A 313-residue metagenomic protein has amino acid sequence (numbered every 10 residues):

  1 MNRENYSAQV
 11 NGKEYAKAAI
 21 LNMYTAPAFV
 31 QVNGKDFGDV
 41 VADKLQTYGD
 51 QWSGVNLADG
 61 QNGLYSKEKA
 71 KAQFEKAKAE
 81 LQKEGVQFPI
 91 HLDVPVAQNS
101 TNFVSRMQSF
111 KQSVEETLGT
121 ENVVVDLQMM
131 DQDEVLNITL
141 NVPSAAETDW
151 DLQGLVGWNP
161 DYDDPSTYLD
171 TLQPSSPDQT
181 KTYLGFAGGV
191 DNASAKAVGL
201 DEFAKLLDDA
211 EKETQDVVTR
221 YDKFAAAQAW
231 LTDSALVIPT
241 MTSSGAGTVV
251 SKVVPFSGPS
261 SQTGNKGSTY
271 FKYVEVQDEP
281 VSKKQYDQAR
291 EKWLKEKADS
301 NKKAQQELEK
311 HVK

Functional and structural regions predicted by a protein language model:
M1-N2, Q9-N11, V104-Q108, D164-Y168 (+1 more regions): Short, solvent-exposed loop/turn and secondary-structure capping segments
M1-T47, A58-Q61, F88-T101, T214-D233: Alpha-helical secondary-structure segments
N5-S7, F29-Q31, Q98-N102, Q132 (+2 more regions): Solvent-exposed loop/turn segments at secondary-structure junctions within structured extracellular/periplasmic domains
A8, P27-E68, Q82-Q87, L140-A146 (+2 more regions): Short, solvent-exposed loop/beta-turn-alpha elements that line the ligand-binding surface or hinge of extracytoplasmic
G49-P160, K297: Ligand/substrate-recognition segments at binding pockets and active sites
Y65, K69-K76, N102-S113, E134 (+5 more regions): Extracytoplasmic/secreted proteins, especially bacterial periplasmic and envelope-associated proteins
K76-Q98, V198-S251, E307: Bilobed periplasmic-binding protein-like "clamshell/Venus-flytrap" ligand-binding domains
A79, E115-G119, S144, W158 (+7 more regions): Hydrophobic alpha-helix feature that most strongly marks membrane-spanning transmembrane helices and their immediate
